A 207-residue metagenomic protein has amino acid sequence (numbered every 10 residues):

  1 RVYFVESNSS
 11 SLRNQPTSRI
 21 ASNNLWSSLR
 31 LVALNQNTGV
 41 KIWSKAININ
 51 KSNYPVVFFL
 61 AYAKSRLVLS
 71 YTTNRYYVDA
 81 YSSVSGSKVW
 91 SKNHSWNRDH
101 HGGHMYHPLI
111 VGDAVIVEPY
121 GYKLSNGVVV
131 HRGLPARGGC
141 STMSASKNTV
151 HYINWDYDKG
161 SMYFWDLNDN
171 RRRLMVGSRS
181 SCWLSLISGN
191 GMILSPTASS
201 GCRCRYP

Functional and structural regions predicted by a protein language model:
R1-R30, K45, I49-D79, K92 (+4 more regions): Repeat-blade elements of multi-bladed beta-propeller folds
S10-S11, R75, V129, R171 (+1 more regions): Short, surface-exposed beta-strand-loop junctions and turns on beta-sheet-rich folds
N35-T38, S82-S85, L124-G127, D166-D169: Short loop/turn segments that connect beta-strands within beta-propeller blades
V40-I49, S87-R98, V128-L134, R171-V176: A short beta-strand motif characteristic of beta-propeller blades
Y62, L67, L167-N168, L174: Generic alpha-helix detector with strongest preference for long hydrophobic helices that associate with membranes
A198-P207: Aromatic/acidic polysaccharide-binding cleft in carbohydrate-active enzymes
